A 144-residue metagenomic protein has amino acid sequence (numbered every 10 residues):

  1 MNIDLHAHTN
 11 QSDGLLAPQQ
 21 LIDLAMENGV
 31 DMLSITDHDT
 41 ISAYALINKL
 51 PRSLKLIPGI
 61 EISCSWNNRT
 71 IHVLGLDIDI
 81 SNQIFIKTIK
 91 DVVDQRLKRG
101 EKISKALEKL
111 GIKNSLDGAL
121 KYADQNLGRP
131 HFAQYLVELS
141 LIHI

Functional and structural regions predicted by a protein language model:
M1-R69: An N-terminally biased module of ancient metal coordination in phosphate/nucleic-acid-related enzymes
L46, K102-K109, Q134-L139: Histidine/acidic residue-rich metal-binding segments in metalloenzymes
L46-R52, E61-D94: Active-site phosphate-binding/coordination module
D79, K90-E101, A123-N126: Short, amphipathic alpha-helical segments
D94-A119: Conserved phosphoryl-transfer catalytic core
K121, L127-Y135: Glycine-rich, often acidic, oxyanion-interacting loops/wings at catalytic, nucleic-acid, or phospho-protein interfaces
I142-I144: Conserved small/polar residues in nucleotide/adenosyl-binding loops
